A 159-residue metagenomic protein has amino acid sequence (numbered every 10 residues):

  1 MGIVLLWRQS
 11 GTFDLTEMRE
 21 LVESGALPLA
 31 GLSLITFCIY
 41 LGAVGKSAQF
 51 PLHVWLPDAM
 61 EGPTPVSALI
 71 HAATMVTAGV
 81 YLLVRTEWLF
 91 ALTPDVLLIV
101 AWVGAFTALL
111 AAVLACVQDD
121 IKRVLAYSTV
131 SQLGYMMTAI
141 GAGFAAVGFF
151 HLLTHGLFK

Functional and structural regions predicted by a protein language model:
M1-K159: Hydrophobic transmembrane alpha-helices and their helix-loop junctions in integral membrane proteins
